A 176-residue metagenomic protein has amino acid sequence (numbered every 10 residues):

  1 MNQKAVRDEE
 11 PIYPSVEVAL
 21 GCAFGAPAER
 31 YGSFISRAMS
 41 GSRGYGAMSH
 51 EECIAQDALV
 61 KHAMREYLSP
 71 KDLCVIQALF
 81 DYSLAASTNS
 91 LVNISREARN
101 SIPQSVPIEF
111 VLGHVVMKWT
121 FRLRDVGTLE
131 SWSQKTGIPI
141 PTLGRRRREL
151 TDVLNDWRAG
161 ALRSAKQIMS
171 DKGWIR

Functional and structural regions predicted by a protein language model:
M1-C74, A78-S105, D125-T142, R147-R176: N-terminal interaction/assembly modules
D72-L73, I108-M117: Short, leucine-enriched amphipathic alpha-helices that occur as contiguous helical runs
